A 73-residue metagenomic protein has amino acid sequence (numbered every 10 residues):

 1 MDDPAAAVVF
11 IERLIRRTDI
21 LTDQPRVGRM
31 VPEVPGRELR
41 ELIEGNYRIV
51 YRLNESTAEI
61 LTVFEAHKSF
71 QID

Functional and structural regions predicted by a protein language model:
M1-E38, T57, D73: Basic, Lys/Arg-enriched alpha-helical interface segments
E44-R48, R52-D73: Enriched for short, Lys/Arg-rich terminal
